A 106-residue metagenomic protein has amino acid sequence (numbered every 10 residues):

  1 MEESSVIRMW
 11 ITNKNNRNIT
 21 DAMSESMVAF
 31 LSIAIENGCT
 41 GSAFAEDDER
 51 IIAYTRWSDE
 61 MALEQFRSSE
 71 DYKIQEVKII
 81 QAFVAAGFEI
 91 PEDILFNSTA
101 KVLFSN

Functional and structural regions predicted by a protein language model:
M1-E2, I11-N13, T40-I52, V77-N106: Glycine-rich beta-strand-turn "strand-cap" elements at beta-sheet edges
S5: Short, basic/glycine-rich phosphate-binding loops at helix/coil junctions that contact nucleotide phosphates
I11-E25: Short, surface-exposed ligand-recognition loops at beta-strand->loop->(often short) alpha-helix junctions that present
N16-I19, E49, E60-A62: Generic "edge-of-domain/loop-turn" microfeature
I19, V28-S32, S42: Intrinsically disordered, low-complexity segments enriched in polar/charged residues with Gly/Pro, especially when
S24-M27, E76: Short amphipathic alpha-helical/adjacent loop interface patches that line ligand and macromolecule-binding sites
L31-T40, R56-I94: An amphipathic, aromatic/His-enriched active-site/gating alpha helix that lines ligand/cofactor pockets
